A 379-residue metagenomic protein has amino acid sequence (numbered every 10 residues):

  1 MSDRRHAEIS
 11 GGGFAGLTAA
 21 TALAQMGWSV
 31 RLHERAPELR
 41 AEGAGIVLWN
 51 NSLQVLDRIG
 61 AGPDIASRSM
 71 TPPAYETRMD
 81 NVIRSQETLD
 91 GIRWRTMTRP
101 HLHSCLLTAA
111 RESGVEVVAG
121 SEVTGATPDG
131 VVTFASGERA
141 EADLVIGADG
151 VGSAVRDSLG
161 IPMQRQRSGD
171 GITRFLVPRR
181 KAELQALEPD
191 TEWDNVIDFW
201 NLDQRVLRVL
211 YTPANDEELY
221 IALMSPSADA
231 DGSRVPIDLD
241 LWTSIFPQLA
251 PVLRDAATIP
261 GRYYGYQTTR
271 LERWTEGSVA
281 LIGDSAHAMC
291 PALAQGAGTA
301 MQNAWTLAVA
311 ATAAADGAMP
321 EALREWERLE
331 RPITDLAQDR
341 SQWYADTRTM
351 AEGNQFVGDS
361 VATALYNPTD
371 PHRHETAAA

Functional and structural regions predicted by a protein language model:
M1-R5, S67, D80-V82, V252 (+2 more regions): C-terminal helical "tail/cap" subdomain of flavin- and related membrane-associated enzymes
S2-A7, A24, W49-L159, M163-K181 (+3 more regions): Conserved N-terminal helical subregion
H6, S29, E218: Residues at the starts of beta-strands that form the adenosine-phosphate
I9-A36, I146-G147, I259-W343, T347: Conserved mid-domain beta->alpha element of the FAD-binding
P37-V55: Conserved N-terminal glycine-rich FAD pyrophosphate-binding loop of Rossmann-like flavoproteins
L39-R40, A154-V155, A288-C290: Catalytic P-loop NTPase motifs of RecA-like helicase/translocase cores
R84-W94, T98-H103, L107, R174-R262: Conserved FAD/dinucleotide-binding core of flavoprotein oxidoreductases
